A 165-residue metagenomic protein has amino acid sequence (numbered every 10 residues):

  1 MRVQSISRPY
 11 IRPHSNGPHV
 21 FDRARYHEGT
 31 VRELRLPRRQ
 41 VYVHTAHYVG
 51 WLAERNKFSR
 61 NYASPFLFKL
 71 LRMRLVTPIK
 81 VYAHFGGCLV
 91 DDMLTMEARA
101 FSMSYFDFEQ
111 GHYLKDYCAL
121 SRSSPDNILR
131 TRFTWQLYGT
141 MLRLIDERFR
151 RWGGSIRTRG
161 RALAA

Functional and structural regions predicted by a protein language model:
R2-V76: N-terminal low-complexity, intrinsically disordered segments
P13, V20-E28, L34-R35, L52 (+1 more regions): Polar/charged low-complexity regulatory segments
K57-N61, G111, G154, T158: Intrinsically disordered or highly flexible coil/loop and linker segments, enriched in small and charged/polar residues
L71-M141: Amphipathic protein-protein interaction modules
